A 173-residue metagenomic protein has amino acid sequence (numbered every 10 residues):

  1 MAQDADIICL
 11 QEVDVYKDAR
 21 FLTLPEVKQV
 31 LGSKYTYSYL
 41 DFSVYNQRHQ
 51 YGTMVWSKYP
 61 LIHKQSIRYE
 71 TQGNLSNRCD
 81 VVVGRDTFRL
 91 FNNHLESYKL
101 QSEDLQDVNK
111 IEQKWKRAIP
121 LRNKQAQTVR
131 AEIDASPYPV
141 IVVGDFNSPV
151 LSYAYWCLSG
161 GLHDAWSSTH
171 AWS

Functional and structural regions predicted by a protein language model:
M1-R85: Membrane-embedded segments
C9, F91, V142: Conserved Rossmann-like nucleotide-binding pocket used by diverse enzymes that bind dinucleotide cofactors
E12-V13, L95, D145-F146: Active-site metal-binding loops of divalent metal-dependent hydrolases
Y45, S97-Y98, N147-P149: Short, catalytically relevant binding-site loops at active-site mouths
Q50-Y51, R85-T87, P137, S152: A structure-centric signal for secondary-structure junctions around beta-strands
T87-E96: Active-site-proximal beta-strand elements of phosphoester/diester hydrolases
K99-D104: Short acidic/His/Gly/Ser-rich catalytic and metal-binding motifs that mark active-site loops of diverse hydrolases
L105-S173: Metal-dependent phosphoesterases centered on the DNase I-like endonuclease/exonuclease/phosphatase
